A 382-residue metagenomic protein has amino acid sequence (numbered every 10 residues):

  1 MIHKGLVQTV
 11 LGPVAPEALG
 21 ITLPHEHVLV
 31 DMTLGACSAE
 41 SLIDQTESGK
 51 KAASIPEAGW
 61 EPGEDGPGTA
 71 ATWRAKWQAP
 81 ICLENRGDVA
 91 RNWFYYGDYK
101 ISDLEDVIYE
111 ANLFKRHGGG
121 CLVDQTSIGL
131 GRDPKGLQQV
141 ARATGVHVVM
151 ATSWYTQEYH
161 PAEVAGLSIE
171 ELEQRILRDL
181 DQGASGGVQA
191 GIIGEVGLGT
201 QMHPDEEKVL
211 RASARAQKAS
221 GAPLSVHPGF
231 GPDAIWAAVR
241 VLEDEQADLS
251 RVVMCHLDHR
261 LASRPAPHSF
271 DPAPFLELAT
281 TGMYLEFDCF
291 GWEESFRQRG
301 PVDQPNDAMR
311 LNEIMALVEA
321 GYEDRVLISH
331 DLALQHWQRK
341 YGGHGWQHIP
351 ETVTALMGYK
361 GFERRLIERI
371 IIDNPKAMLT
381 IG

Functional and structural regions predicted by a protein language model:
I2-G12, H348-G382: Mid-to-C-terminal alpha-helical segments outside catalytic/metal-binding sites
P24, L29, S38-T126, L130-T144 (+1 more regions): Alpha-helical scaffold segments that flank or form the walls of functional sites
H25, L122, W154, Q217 (+4 more regions): Divalent metal-coordination and catalytic microenvironments
H27-L29, S127-I128, S153-Q157, E195-L198 (+4 more regions): Active-site beta-loop-alpha junctions enriched in small/polar residues
C121, Q139-R142, H147-P223, D258-H259 (+4 more regions): Active-site gating/metal-coordination segments in enzymes
I128-G131, M254-P272, G291-M315: Active-site glycine- and acidic-residue-rich loops that bind and position anionic ligands or nucleotide-like cofactors
K135-Q138, A162-E163, H203-K208, G231-Q246 (+1 more regions): Distinct, well-ordered alpha-helical segments
S225-H227, D288-F290, Y322-G343: Short acidic/histidine-rich active-site segments
